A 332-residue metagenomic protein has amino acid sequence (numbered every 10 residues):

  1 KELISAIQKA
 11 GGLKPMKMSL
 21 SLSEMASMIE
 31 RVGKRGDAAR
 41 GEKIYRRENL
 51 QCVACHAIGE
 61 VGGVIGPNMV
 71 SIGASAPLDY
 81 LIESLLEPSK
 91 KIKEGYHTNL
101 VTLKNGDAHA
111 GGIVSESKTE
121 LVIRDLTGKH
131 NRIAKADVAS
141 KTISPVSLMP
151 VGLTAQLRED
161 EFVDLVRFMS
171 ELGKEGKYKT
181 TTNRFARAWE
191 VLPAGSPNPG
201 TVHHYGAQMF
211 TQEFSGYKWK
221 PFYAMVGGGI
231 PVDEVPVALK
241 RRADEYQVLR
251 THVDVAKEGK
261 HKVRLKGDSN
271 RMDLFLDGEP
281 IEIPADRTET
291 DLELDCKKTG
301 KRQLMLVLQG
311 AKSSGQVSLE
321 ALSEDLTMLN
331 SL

Functional and structural regions predicted by a protein language model:
L3-K34, V166, S170-V237, R242 (+3 more regions): Accessory carbohydrate-binding/adhesion or oligomerization-edge regions at the termini of glycan-active proteins
L3-L13, S27, D107-H109, I113-T119 (+3 more regions): C-terminal capping alpha-helices of c-type cytochrome domains
P15-R47, P77-Y80, K104-G106, V151-T154: Electrostatic cytochrome c docking/interface patches
E48-G59, M69, L165-M169: The canonical Cys-X-X-Cys-His
G62-L86, T98-I143: Gly/Gly-Pro-rich "capping" loops immediately C-terminal to redox-active cysteine motifs in periplasmic/lumenal
R241-E245, L249-K262, E293-T299: Extracellular and analogous surface-interaction loops
V253-V255, G259-L274, L304-L306: Aromatic-lined ligand-binding clefts that engage carbohydrates, nucleic acids, or primary amines
L274-S318: Beta-strand-rich ligand-recognition modules
